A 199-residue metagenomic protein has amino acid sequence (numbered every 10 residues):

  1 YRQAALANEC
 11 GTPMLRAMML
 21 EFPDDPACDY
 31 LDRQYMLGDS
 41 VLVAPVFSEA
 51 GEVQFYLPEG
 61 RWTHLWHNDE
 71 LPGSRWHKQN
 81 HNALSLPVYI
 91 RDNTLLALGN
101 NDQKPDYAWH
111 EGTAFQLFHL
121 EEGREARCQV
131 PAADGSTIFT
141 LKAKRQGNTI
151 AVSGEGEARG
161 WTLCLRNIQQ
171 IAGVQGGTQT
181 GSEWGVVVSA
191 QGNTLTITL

Functional and structural regions predicted by a protein language model:
Y1-A158, T162-I168: Catalytic core of carbohydrate-active enzymes
L65-A83, G173-N193: Solvent-exposed beta-strand/loop surfaces of large extracellular or lumenal domains
S153-R159, S189-T194, T198-L199: Secondary-structure transition/turn motif
